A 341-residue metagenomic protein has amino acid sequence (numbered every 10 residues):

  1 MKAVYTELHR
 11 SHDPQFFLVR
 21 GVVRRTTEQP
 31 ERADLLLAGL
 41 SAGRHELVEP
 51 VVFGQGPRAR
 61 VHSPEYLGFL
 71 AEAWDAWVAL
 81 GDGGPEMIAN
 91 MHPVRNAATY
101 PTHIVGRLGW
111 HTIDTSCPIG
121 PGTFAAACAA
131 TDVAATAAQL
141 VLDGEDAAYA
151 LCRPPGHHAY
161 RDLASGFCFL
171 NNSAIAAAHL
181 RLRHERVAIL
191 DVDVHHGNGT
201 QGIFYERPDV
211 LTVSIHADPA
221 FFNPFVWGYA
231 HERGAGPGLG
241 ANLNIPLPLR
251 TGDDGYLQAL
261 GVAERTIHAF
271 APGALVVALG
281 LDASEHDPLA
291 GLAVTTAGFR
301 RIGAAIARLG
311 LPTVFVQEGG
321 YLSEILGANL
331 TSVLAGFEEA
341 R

Functional and structural regions predicted by a protein language model:
M1-L190, H195-R341: HDAC/HDAC-like amidohydrolase catalytic core signature
